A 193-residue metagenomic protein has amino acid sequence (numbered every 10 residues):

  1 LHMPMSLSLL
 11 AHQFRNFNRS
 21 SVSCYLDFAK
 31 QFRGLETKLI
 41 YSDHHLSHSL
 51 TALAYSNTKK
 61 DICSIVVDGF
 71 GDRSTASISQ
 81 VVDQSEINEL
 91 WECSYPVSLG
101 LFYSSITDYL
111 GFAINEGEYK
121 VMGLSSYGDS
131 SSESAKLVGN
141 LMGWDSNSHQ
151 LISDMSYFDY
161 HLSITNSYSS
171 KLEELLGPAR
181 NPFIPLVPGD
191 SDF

Functional and structural regions predicted by a protein language model:
L1-F193: Short acidic/glycine-rich loops and adjacent helix/strand connectors that line catalytic pockets where negatively
